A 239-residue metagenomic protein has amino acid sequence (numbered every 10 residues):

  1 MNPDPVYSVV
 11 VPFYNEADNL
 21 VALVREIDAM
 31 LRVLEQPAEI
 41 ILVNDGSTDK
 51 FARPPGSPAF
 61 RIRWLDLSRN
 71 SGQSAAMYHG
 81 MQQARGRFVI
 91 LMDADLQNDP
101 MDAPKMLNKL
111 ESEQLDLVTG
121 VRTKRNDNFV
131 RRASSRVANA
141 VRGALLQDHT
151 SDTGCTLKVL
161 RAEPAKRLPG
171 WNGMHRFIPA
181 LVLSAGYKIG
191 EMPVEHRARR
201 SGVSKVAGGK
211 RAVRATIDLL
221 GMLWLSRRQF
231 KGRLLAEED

Functional and structural regions predicted by a protein language model:
M1-F129, E163, R167, S184-M192 (+1 more regions): Structured catalytic core of nucleotide-sugar glycosyltransferases
M1-V6, Q147, W171-D239: Hydrophobic helical membrane-anchoring modules
A76-M77, D102, A133, V137 (+2 more regions): Hydrophobic alpha-helical segments typical of transmembrane helices and their membrane-interface/capping positions
M81-Q82, N108, S134-A138, A207-K210: Short, hinge-like loop/turn segments at secondary-structure boundaries
Q82, R131, K158, H175-R176: Residues that recognize and position ribonucleotide moieties
E111-T153, K158-K166, I217-G221: Short, flexible, basic/aromatic active-site loop/helix in glycosyltransferases
